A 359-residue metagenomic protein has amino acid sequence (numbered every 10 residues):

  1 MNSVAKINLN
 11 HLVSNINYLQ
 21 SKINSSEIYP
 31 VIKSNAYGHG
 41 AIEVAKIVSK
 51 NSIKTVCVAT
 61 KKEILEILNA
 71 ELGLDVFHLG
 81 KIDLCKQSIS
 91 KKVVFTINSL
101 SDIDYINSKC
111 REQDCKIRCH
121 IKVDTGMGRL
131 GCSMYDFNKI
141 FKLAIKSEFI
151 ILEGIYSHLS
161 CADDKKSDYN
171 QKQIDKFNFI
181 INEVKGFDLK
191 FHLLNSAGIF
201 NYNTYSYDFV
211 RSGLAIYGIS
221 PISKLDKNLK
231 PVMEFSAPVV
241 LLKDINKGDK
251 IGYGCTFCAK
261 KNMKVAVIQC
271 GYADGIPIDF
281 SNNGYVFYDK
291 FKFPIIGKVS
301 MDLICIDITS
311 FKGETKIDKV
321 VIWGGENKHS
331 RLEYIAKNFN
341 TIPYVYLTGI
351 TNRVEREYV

Functional and structural regions predicted by a protein language model:
N2-L9, V13, K62, I82-L84 (+2 more regions): Active-site anion/phosphate-binding pocket segments in diverse small-molecule metabolic enzymes
S3-I7, S26-E183, F187-K190, S206: Active-site-proximal beta-alpha core segment in soluble small-molecule metabolic enzymes
H11-I28: Nucleotide phosphate-binding/pyrophosphate-handling subdomain across enzymes that bind or process nucleotide phosphates
S14-N17, S108, K142, T348: Solvent-exposed alpha-helical segments within well-ordered globular domains of core cellular machineries
Q20-K22, Y37, F257: Short secondary-structure boundary/capping segments within folded domains
